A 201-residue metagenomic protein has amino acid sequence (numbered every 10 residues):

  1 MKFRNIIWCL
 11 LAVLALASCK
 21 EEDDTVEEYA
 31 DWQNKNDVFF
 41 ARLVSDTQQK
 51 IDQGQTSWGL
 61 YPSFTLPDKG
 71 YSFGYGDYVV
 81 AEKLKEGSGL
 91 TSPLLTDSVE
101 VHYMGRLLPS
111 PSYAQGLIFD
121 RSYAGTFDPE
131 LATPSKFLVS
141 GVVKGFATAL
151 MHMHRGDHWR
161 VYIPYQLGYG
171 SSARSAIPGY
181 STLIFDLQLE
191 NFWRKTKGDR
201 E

Functional and structural regions predicted by a protein language model:
M1-I7: Bacterial N-terminal signal peptides that target proteins for export
L10-A12: Hydrophobic alpha-helical targeting segments used for export or membrane insertion
L14-S18: C-terminal motif of bacterial Sec signal peptides marking the signal peptidase cleavage site
C19-E201: Cross-family detector of peptidyl-prolyl cis-trans isomerase
